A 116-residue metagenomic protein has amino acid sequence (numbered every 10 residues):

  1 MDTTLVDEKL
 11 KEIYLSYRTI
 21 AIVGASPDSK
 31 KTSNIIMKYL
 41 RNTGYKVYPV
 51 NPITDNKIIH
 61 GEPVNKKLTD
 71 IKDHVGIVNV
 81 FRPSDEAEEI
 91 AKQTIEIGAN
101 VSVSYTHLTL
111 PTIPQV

Functional and structural regions predicted by a protein language model:
M1-S16: Short N-terminal or domain-adjacent regulatory/targeting segments
L5, I58-D73, N79-E88: Glycine-rich, highly charged phosphate/nucleotide-binding loops
S16-Y17, V75: Phosphate-coordination loops involved in phosphoryl transfer and adenosine-cofactor binding
K30, R41-I58: NAD(P)-binding Rossmann-fold cofactor-contacting core
G76-S104: Mid-chain, well-packed structural core segment of small domains
T106-T112: Conserved small/polar residues in nucleotide/adenosyl-binding loops
